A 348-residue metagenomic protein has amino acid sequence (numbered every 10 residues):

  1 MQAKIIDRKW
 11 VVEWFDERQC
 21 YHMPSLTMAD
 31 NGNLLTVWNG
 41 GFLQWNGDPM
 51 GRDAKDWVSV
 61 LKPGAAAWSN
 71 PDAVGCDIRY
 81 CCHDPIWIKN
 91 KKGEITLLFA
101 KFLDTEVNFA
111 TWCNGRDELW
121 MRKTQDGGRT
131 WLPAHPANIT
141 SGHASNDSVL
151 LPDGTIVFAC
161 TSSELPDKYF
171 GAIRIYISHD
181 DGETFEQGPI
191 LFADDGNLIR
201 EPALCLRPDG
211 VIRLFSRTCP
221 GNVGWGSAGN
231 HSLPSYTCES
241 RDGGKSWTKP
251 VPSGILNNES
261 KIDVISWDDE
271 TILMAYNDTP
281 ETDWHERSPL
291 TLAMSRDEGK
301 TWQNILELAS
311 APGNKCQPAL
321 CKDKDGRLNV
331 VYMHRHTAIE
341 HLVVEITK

Functional and structural regions predicted by a protein language model:
M1-K348: Asp-box/BNR beta-propeller blade signature and adjacent active/binding-site loops in extracellular glycan-interacting
